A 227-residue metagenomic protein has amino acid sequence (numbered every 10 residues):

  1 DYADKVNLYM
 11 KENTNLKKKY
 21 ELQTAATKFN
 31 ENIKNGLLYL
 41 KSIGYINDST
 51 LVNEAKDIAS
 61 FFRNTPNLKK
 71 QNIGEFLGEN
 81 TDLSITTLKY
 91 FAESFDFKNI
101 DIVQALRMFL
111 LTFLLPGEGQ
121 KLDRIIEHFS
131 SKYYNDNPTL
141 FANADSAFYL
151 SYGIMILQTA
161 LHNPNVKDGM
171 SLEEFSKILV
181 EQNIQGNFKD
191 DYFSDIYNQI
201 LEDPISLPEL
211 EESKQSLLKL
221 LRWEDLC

Functional and structural regions predicted by a protein language model:
D1-K132, T139, F148, T159-C227: Catalytic and GAP-homology cores of small GTPase regulators
N137-N143: A short glycine/serine-rich beta->alpha loop
